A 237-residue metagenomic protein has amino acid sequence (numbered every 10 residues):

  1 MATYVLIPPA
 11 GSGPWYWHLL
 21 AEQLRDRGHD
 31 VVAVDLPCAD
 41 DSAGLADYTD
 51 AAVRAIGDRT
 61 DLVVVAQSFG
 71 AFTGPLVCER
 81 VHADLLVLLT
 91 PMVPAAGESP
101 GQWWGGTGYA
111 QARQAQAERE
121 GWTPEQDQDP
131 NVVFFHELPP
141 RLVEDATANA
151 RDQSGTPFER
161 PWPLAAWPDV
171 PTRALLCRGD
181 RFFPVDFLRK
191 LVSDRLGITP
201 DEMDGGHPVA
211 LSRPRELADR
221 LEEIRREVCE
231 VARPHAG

Functional and structural regions predicted by a protein language model:
A2-D41: Conserved HGGG/HGGXW glycine-rich cap/lid loop of the alpha/beta-hydrolase fold
A33-V63, G101-Y109: Active-site loop/oxyanion-hole signature of alpha/beta-hydrolase fold enzymes
Y48, L211-E227: Post-His helix in hydrolase/transferase enzymes
V65-G70, G74: Gly/Ala-rich beta-loop-alpha elbow adjacent to hydrolase catalytic centers
E79-E120, P124-D127, S154-P161, P184: Flexible "cap/lid" loop of the alpha/beta hydrolase fold
P168, A174-L176: Short beta-strand/loop motif that positions the catalytic acidic residue of the alpha/beta-hydrolase fold
R178-D204, L211, E223-R225: Conserved loop-alpha-helix segment in the C-terminal half of the alpha/beta-hydrolase fold that carries the catalytic
